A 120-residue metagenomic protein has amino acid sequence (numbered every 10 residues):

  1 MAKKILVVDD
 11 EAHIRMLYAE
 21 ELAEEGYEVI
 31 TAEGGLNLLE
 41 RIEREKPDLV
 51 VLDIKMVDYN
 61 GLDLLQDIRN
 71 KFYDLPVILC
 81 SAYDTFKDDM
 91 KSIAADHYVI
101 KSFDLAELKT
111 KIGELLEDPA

Functional and structural regions predicted by a protein language model:
R15, V57: The feature encodes the CheY-like receiver
M16-E24: Charged docking surfaces used in two-component/phosphorelay signaling
G26-E33, R41: Short hydrophobic/Thr-rich beta-strand motif most characteristic of the beta2 strand and flanking loop of CheY-like
E33-G34, N60-D63: Acidic catalytic/metal-coordinating carboxylates
E40, L62-F72: Short amphipathic alpha-helix used as the core "switch/output" element in two-component signaling
D53: Active-site residues of response regulator receiver
F103-E114: C-terminal output helix
